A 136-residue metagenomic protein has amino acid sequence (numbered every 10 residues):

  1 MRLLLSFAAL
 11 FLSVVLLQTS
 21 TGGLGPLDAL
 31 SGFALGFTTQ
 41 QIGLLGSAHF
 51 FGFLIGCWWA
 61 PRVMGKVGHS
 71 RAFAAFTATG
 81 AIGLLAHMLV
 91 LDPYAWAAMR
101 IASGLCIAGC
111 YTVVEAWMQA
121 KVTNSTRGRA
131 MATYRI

Functional and structural regions predicted by a protein language model:
L3-F50: Helix-loop boundary and gating motifs at the non-cytosolic
Q18, G22, G104-T112: Small-residue-rich segments within alpha-helical transmembrane domains of MFS-like 12-TM solute carriers
F50-F51, I136: Short hydrophobic/small-residue motifs within alpha-helical transmembrane segments of multi-pass transporter-like
G56-G68: Helix-to-loop junctions at the C-terminal end of transmembrane segments in multipass secondary transporters
G68, L89-L91: Helix-breaking motifs and short loop linkers at transmembrane-helix boundaries and internal kinks in secondary membrane
R71-A86: Structural signature of the two symmetry-related core transmembrane helices
Y94-A102: Paired small-residue
G109-V122: Intracellular juxtamembrane helix-capping segments at the cytosolic ends of symmetry-related transmembrane helices
